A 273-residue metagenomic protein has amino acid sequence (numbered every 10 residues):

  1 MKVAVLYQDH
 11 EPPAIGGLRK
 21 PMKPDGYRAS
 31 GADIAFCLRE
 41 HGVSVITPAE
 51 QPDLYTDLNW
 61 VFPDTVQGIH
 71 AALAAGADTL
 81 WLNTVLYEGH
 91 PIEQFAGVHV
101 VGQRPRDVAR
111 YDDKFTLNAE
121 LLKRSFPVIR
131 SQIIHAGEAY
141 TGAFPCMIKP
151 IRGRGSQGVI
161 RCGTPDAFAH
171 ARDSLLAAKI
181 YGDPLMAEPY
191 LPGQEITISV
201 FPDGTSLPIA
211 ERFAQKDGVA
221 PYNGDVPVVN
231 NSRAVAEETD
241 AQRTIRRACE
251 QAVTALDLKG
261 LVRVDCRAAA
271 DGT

Functional and structural regions predicted by a protein language model:
M1-L6, R106-M186, P192-G193, G204 (+1 more regions): Active-site nucleotide/adenylate-binding loops and adjacent lid/helix of ATP-dependent enzymes
M1-V100: ATP-binding N-terminal substructure of ATP-dependent carboxylate-amine bond-forming enzymes
K2-V3, I198-V200, C266, A270-T273: A short beta-strand motif that forms the metal-chelation/ATP-contact edge of phosphoryl-transfer active sites
V85-G89, R106, R212-K216: Short glycine-enriched loops at secondary-structure junctions
H99-R104, L207-P208: Short hydrophobic/aromatic-enriched beta-strand-loop microsegments
D166, E188-A255: ATP-dependent carboxylate/phosphate-activation module, predominantly the ATP-grasp catalytic core and closely related
E250-T273: Conserved metal-phosphate-binding beta-hairpin within the catalytic cores of diverse ATP-dependent phosphoryl-transfer
